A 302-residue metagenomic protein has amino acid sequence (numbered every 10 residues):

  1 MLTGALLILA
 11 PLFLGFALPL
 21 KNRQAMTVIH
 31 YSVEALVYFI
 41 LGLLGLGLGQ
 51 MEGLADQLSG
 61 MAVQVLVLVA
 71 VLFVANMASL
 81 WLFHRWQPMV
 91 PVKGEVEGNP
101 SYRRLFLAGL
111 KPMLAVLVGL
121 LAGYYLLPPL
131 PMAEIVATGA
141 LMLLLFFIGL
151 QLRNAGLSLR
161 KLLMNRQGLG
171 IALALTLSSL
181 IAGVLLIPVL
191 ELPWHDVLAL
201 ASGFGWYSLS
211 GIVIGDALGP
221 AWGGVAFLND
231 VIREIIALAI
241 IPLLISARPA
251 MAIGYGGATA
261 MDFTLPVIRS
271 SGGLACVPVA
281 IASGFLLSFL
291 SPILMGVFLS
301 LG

Functional and structural regions predicted by a protein language model:
M1, N22-I29, W81-V118, A258 (+1 more regions): Intrinsically disordered, low-complexity non-transmembrane regions of multi-pass membrane transporters
M1-F13, V33-E34, Q64-A75, M132-F147 (+3 more regions): Structural signature of hydrophobic alpha-helical transmembrane segments
T3-L12, A55-S79, A108, P112 (+3 more regions): Entry/N-cap segments of selected transmembrane alpha helices and their immediately preceding amphipathic helices
P11-L18, E34-Q57, V118-G123, T138-K161 (+2 more regions): Hydrophobic transmembrane alpha-helices of secondary-active transporters and Na+-translocating membrane complexes
L12-L20, Q64-E95, G170-I214, I232-A247: Transmembrane alpha-helices that form the ion-translocation and gating core of multi-pass ion transport proteins
G45, Q50, D196-I236, A247-A282: Alpha-helical membrane segments and immediately flanking helix-loop junctions that form or couple to the substrate/ion
M51-M61, Y125-I135, S158-R160, P188-V189 (+1 more regions): Membrane-interface helix termini and inter-helical loops of multi-pass transporters
L290-G302: Juxtamembrane boundary at the C-terminal end of a transmembrane helix
